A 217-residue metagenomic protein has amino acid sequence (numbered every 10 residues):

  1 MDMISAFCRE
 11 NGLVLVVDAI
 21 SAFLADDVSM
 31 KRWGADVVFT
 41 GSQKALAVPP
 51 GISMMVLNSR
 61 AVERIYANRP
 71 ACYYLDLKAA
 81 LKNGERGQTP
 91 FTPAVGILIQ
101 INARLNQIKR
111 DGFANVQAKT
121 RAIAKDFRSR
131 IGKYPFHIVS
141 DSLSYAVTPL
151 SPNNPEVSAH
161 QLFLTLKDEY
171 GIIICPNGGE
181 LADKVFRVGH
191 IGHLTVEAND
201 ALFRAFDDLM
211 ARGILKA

Functional and structural regions predicted by a protein language model:
M1-S29: Catalytic PLP-binding core of fold-type I/II PLP enzymes
L15-V16, I138, I174: Hydrophobic beta-strand scaffold residues
K31-Q43: Conserved active-site segment immediately N-terminal to the catalytic lysine that forms the internal aldimine
Q43-S129: Active-site C-terminal subdomain of aminotransferase-like
F136-E169: Conserved PLP-binding catalytic core of the aspartate aminotransferase-like
L166-I174, D207-I214: A common structural junction motif
E180, K184-A217: PLP-dependent enzyme catalytic core of the Aspartate aminotransferase-like
